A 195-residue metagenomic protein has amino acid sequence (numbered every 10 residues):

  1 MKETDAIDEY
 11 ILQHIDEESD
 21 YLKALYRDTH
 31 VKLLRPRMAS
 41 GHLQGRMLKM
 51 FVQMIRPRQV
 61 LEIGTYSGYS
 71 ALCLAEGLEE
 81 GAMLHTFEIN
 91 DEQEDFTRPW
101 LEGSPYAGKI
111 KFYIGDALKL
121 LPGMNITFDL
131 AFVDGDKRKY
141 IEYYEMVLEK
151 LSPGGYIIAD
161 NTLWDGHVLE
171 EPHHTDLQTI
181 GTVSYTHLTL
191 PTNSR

Functional and structural regions predicted by a protein language model:
M1-E18: N-terminal auxiliary segments of SAM/dcSAM-dependent transferases
K23: S-adenosyl-L-methionine
K32-S40: Class I SAM-dependent methyltransferase Rossmann-like catalytic core, especially the SAM/SAH-binding loop
G41-L118: SAM cofactor-binding core of SAM-dependent methyltransferases, primarily the Rossmann-like beta-alpha-beta module
I110-L169: Active-site segment flanking the S-adenosylmethionine/decSAM binding pocket in AdoMet-dependent transferases
D165-T179: Conserved class I S-adenosyl-L-methionine
T186-T192: Conserved small/polar residues in nucleotide/adenosyl-binding loops
